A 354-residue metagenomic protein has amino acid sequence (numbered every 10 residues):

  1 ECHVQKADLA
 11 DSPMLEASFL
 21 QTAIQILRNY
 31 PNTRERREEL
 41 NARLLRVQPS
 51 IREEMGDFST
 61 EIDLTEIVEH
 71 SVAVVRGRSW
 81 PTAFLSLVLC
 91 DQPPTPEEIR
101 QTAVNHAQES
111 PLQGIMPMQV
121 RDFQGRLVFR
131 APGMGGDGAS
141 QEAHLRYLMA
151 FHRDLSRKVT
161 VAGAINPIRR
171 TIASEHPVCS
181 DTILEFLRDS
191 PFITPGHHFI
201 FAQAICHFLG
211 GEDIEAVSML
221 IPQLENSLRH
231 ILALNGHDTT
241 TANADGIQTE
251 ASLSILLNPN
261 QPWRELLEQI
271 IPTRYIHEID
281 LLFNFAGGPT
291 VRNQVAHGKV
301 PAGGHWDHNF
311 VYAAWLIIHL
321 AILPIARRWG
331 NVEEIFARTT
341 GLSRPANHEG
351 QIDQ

Functional and structural regions predicted by a protein language model:
E1-E39, S174-R264: Secondary-structure-rich domain cores
E1-V4, P132-G135, A139, A143-I214 (+2 more regions): Charged alpha-helical initiation segments
C2-M14, S18, L27-Y30, V47-I115 (+1 more regions): Preference for solvent-exposed, low-hydrophobicity sequence contexts
W80-V178: Extended, charge-enriched "interface" segments that sit outside catalytic cores
G163, G196-F199, G211, E215-P222 (+3 more regions): Generic recognition of stable, solvent-exposed alpha-helical segments in well-folded globular domains
N258-T290: Short, mixed-charge amphipathic alpha-helical segments
H277-R344: Charge-enriched, short contiguous segments at helix-coil
